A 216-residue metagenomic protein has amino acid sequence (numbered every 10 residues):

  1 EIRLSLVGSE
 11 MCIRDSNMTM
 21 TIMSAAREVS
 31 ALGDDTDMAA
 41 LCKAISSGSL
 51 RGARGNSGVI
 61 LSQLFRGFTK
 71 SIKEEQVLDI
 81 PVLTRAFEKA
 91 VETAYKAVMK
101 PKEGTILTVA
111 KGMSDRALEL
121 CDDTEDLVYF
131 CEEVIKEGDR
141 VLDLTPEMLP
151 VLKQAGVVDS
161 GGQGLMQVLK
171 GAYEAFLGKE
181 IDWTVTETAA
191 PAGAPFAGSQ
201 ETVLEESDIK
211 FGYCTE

Functional and structural regions predicted by a protein language model:
E1-G8: Single conserved hydrophobic/aromatic residue that forms the stacking wall/gate of nucleotide- or nucleobase-binding
R3, G33-L50, K136-V157: Short, hydrophobic/aliphatic alpha-helical segments
S9-E10, R14-M20, G48-R66, M148-E174: Conserved phosphate/anionic-ligand binding catalytic regions in large, soluble enzymes, centered on
T19-G33, S62-T69, K73, Y95 (+3 more regions): Regular secondary-structure segments
R27-G48, L64, S71-V91: Transmembrane helical cores of multi-pass ion-transport proteins
V77-A192: Non-catalytic interaction/clamp surfaces of large macromolecular machines
P195-Q200: Accessory interaction regions appended to the cores of large information-processing enzymes
S207-E216: Short glycine-/aliphatic-rich beta-strand segments at the starts of folded cytosolic domains
